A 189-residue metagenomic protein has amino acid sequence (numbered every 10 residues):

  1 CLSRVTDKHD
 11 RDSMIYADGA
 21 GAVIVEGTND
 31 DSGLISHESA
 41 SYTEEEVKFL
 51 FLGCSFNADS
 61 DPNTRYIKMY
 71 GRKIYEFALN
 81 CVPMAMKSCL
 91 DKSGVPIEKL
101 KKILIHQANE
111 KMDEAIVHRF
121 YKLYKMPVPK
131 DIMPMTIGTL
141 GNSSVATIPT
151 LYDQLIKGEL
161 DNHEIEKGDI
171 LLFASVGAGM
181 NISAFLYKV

Functional and structural regions predicted by a protein language model:
C1-D12, A40-A58, E110-H118, N142-T150 (+1 more regions): Active-site-adjacent elements of ketosynthase-type condensing enzymes
C1-L2, S55, D59, N63-Y66 (+5 more regions): Residue-level signal for well-ordered alpha-helical segments
D7-N80, M84, V176, V189: Condensing-enzyme catalytic core mediating Claisen C-C bond formation in acyl metabolism
L79, P83, K101-V189: Claisen-condensing/thiolase-fold acyl-transfer catalytic domains that form or cleave C-C bonds in fatty acid
L90: Phosphate-coordination/substrate-recognition cap region in phosphate-metabolizing enzymes
